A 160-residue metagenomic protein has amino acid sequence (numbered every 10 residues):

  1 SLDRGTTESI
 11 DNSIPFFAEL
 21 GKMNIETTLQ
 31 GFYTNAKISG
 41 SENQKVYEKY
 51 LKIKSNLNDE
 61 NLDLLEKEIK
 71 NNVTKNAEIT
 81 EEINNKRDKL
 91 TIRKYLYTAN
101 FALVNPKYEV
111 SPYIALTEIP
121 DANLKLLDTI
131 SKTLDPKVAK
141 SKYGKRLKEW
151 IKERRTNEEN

Functional and structural regions predicted by a protein language model:
S1-E82: A non-transmembrane, solvent-exposed segment enriched in polar/low-complexity residues
K22-N24, G31, K89, K125 (+1 more regions): A generic structural micro-environment signature that highlights single residues at secondary-structure boundaries
L65-F101, P112, E118: An accessory alpha-helical subdomain
L96-N160: Charged, long alpha-helical assembly modules
